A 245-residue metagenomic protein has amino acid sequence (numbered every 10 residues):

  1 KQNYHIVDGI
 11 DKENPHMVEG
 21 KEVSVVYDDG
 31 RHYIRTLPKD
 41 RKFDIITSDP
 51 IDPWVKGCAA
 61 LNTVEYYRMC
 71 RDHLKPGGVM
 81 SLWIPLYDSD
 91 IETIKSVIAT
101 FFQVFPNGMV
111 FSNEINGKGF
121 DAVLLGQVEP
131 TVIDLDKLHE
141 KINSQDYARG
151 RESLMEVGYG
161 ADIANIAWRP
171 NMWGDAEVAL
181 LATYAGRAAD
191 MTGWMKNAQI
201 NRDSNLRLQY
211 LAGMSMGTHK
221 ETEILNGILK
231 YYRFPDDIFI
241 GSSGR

Functional and structural regions predicted by a protein language model:
K1-I98, F102-P106, V110, G117-G119: The AdoMet/dcAdoMet-binding core of the Class I SAM-like
H5-V23, D28-T36, D40, M109-R245: Soluble small-group transferase modules, centered on the S-adenosyl donor enzyme superfamily
